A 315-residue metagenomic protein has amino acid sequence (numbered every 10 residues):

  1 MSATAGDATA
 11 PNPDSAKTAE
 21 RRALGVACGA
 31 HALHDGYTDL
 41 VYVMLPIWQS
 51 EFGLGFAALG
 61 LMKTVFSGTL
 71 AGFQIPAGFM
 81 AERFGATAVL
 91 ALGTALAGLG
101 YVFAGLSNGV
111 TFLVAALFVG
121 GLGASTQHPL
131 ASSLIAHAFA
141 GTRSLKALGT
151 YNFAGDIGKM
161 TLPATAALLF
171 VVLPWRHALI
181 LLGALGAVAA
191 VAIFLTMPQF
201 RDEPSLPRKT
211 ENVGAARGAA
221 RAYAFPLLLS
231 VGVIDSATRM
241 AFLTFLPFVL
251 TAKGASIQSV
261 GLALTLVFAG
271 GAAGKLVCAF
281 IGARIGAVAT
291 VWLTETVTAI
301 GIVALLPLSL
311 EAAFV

Functional and structural regions predicted by a protein language model:
D39, S67-I75, M160, F268-L276: Residue-level signature of mid-helix packing/kink "hotspots" within the transmembrane helices of 12-pass Major
V41-Y42, Y223-T265, A272: Extracytoplasmic gate region of multi-pass secondary transporters
G53, G85, L106-T111, A140 (+2 more regions): Helix-breaking motifs and short loop linkers at transmembrane-helix boundaries and internal kinks in secondary membrane
G72-V110: Conserved MFS/SLC helix-loop-helix module at the cytosolic interface between two early adjacent transmembrane helices
A116-A154: Cytoplasmic helix-loop-helix junction between adjacent transmembrane helices in 12-TM secondary transporters
Y151-P198: Helix-loop-helix hairpin linking two adjacent transmembrane segments in secondary transporters
L195-R217: Flexible cytoplasmic inter-helical loops of multi-pass small-molecule transporters
V288-V315: C-terminal transmembrane helical hairpin of 12-TM major facilitator-type secondary transporters
